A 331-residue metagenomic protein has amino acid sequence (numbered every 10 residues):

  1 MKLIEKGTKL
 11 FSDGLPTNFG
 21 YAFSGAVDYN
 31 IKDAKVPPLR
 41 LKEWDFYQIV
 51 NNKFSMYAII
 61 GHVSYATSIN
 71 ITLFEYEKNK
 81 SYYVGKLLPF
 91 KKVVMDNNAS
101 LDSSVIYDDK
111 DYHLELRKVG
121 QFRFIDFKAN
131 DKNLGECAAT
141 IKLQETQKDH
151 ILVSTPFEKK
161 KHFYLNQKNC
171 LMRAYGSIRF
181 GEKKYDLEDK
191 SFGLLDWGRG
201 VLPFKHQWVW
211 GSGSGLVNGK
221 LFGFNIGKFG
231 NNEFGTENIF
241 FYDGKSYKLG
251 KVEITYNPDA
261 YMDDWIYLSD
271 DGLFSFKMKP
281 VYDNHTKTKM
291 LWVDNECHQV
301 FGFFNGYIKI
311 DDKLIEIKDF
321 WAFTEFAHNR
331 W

Functional and structural regions predicted by a protein language model:
M1-W331: Structured soluble/peripheral alpha/beta segments that form catalytic or ligand/cofactor-binding pockets
